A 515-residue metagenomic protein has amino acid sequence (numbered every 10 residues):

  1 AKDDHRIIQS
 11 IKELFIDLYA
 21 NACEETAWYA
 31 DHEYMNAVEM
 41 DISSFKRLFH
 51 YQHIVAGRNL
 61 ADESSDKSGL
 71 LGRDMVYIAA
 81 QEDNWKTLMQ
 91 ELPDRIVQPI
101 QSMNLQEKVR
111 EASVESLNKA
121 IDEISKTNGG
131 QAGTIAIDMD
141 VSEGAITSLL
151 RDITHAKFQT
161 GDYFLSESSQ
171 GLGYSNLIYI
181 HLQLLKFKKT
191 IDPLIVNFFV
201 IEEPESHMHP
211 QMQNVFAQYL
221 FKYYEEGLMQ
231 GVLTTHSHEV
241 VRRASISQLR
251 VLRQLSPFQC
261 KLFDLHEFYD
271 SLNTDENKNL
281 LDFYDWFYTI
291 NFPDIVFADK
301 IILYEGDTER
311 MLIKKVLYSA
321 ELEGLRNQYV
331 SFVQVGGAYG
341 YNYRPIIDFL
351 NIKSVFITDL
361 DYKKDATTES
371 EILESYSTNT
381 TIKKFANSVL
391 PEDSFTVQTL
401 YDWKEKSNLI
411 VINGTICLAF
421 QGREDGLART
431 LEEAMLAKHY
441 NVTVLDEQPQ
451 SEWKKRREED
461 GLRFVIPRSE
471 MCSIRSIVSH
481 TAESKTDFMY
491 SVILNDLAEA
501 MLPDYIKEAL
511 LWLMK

Functional and structural regions predicted by a protein language model:
A1-E91, E371-N408: Glycine-rich phosphate-binding loops of NTPases
H32, A56, L60-F199: Extended helical coiled-coil dimerization/tether regions that scaffold and oligomerize large DNA-maintenance assemblies
I42-S44, T127-N128, G144-L149, S168-S169 (+3 more regions): Replace "in large, NTP-powered and nucleic-acid-processing enzymes" with "in large, NTP-powered factors and other
S43-F45, T289-L303, D307-K515: Acidic, Mg2+-coordinating catalytic modules of nucleic-acid enzymes
H50, N197-F198, K300, S354: The start of beta-strands in P-loop NTPase/AAA+ ATPase cores
Q52-I54, N197-E203, L233-T235, S331-V335 (+1 more regions): Extended hydrophobic secondary-structure segments that form protein cores and membrane-embedded regions
A61-S65, V240-R243, F258-D264, K363-L373 (+1 more regions): Switch/connector loops and helix/strand junctions flanking conserved nucleotide-binding motifs in nucleotide-processing
D152-N291, M311, N495-K515: Switch/communication elements of ASCE P-loop NTPase nucleotide-binding domains
